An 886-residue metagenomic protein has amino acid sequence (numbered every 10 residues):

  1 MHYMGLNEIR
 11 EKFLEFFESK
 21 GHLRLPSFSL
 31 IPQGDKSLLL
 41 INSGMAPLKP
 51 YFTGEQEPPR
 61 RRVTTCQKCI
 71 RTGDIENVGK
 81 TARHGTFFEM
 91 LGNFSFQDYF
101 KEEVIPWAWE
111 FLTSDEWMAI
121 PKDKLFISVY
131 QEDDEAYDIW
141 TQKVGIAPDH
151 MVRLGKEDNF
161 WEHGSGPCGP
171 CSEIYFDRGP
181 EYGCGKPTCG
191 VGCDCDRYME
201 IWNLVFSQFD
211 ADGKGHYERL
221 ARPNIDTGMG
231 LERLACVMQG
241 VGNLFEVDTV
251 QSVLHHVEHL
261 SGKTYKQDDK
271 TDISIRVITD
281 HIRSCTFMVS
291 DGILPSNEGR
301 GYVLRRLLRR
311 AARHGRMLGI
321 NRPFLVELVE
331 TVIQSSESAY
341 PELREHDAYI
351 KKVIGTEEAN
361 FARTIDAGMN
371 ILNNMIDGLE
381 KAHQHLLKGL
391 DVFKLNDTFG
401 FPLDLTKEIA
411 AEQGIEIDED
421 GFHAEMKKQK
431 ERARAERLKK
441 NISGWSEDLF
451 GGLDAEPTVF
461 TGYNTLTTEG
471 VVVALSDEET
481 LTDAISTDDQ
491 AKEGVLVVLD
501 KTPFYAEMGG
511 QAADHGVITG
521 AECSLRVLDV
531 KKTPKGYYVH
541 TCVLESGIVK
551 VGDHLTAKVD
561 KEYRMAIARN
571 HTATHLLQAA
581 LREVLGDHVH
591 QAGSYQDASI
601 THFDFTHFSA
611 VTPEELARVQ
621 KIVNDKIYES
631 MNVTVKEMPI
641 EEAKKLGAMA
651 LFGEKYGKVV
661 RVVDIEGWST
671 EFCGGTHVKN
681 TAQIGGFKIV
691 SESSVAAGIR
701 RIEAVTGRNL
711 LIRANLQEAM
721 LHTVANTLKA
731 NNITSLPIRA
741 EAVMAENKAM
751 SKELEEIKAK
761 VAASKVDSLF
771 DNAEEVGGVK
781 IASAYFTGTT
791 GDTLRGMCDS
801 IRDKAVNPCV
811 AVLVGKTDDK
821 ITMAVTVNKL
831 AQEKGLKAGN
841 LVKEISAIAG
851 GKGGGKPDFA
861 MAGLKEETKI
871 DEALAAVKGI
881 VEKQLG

Functional and structural regions predicted by a protein language model:
M1-G886: A glycine- and charged-residue-rich anion-binding loop/surface
